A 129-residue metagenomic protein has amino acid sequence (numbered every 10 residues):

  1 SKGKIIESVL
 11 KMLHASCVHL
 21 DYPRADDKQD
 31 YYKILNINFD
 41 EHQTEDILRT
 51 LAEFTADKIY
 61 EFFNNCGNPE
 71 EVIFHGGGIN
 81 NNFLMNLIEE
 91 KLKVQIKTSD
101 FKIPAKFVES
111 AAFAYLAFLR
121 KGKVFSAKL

Functional and structural regions predicted by a protein language model:
S1-A56, R120-K123: Conserved ATP-utilizing enzyme core subdomain
H42-D46, T98-A105: A short glycine/serine-rich beta->alpha loop
T55, I88, S110: Hydrophobic, well-ordered secondary-structure elements that form the walls of internal hydrophobic environments
Y60-E70: Phosphate/pyrophosphate-binding loops at sites that engage ATP/ADP/AMP, CoA/4′-phosphopantetheine, polyphosphate
P69-I88: Glycine-rich phosphate-binding loops at beta-strand->alpha-helix junctions
L87-K91, K128: Helical "lid/coupling" subdomains associated with nucleotide-phosphate turnover
D100-L129: Glycine-rich phosphate-binding/hydrolytic loop that grips phosphoryl groups
